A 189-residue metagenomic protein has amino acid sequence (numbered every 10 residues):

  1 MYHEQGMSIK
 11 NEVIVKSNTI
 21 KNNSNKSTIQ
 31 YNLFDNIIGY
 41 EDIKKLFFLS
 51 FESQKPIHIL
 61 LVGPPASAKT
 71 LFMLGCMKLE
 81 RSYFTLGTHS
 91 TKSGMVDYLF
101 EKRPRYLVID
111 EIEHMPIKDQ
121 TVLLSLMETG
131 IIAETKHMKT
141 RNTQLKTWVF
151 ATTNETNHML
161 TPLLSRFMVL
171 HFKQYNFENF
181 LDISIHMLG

Functional and structural regions predicted by a protein language model:
M1-S24: Interdomain "pre-motor" coupling segment immediately N-terminal to P-loop NTPase/helicase cores
N25-H58: Pre-Walker A (pre-P-loop) alpha-helix and adjacent loop at the N terminus of AAA/AAA+ ATPase modules, a conserved
F51-T85, F100: Walker A/P-loop
P65, K102, E134-T152: AAA+/SF3 P-loop NTPase mechanochemical coupling elements
K69-G75, P104-G130, T156-S165: Conserved AAA+/SF3 P-loop NTPase catalytic/coupling segment centered on the Walker-B
E80-Y106: Short glycine-rich substrate-engagement loop in P-loop NTPases that contacts/grips substrate
L126, R166, D182-G189: Conserved AAA+ ATPase "sensor/coupling" helix adjacent to the nucleotide-binding pocket
L160-E178: A short helix-turn-beta junction within AAA+ P-loop NTPase domains corresponding to the substrate/partner-engaging
